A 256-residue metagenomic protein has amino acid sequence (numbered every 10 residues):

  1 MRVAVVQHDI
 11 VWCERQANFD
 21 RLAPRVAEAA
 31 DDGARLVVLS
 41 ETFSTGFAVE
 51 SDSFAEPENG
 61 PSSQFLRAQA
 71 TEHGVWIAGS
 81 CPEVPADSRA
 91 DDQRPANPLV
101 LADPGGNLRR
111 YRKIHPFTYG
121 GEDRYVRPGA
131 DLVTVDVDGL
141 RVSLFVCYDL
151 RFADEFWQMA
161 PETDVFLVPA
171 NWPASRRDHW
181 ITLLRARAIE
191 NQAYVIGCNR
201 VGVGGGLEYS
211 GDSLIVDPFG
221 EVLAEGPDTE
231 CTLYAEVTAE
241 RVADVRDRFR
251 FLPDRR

Functional and structural regions predicted by a protein language model:
M1-V5: Extreme N-terminal starter segment of soluble prokaryotic enzymes
R15-Q16, D20-P104, R110, A174-R187 (+1 more regions): Cys-nucleophile CN-hydrolase/nitrilase-fold catalytic domain and related Cys-dependent amidase chemistry that acts on
R35-L36, V142, V165: Structural motif
T45, S51, V100, Y111-F117 (+2 more regions): Short beta->alpha transition motifs characteristic of CBS
N59-A78, L150-L233: CN hydrolase (nitrilase-like) catalytic-core segments centered on the catalytic cysteine and neighboring Lys/Glu
G79-C81, N97-L101, V133, S213-I215 (+1 more regions): Short beta-strand scaffold segments in enzyme catalytic cores
D87-P161, S175-T182, R248-F251: Active-site catalytic loop in hydrolytic enzyme cores
V242-R256: A conserved C-terminal secondary-structure "cap"
